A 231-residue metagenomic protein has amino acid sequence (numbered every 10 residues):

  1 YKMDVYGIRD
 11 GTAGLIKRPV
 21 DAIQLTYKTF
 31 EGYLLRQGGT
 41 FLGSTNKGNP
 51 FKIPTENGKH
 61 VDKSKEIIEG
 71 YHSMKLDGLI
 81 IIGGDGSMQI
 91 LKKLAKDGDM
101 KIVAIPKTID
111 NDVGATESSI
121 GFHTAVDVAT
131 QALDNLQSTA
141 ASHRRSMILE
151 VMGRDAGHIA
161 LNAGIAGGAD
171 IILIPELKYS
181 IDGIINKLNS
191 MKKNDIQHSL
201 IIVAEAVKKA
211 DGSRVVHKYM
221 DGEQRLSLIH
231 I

Functional and structural regions predicted by a protein language model:
K2-R9, A95-S119, H123-D127, L173-S180: Short, acidic/small-residue loops that bind anionic groups at enzyme active sites
M3-S73: Glycine-rich nucleotide/cofactor/substrate-binding loop typically near the N-terminus or early in the first domain
I8-G14, N46-K47, G84-S87, I105-D112 (+3 more regions): Short, ordered loop/turn segments at secondary-structure junctions
D85-M100, A160: Short Gly/Thr/Asp-enriched flexible loops that form oxyanion-binding sites at enzyme active sites
S142-K178: Conserved anion/nucleotide-ligand pocket segment
I184-S227: Oxyanion-binding "anion nests"
I229-I231: Conserved small/polar residues in nucleotide/adenosyl-binding loops
